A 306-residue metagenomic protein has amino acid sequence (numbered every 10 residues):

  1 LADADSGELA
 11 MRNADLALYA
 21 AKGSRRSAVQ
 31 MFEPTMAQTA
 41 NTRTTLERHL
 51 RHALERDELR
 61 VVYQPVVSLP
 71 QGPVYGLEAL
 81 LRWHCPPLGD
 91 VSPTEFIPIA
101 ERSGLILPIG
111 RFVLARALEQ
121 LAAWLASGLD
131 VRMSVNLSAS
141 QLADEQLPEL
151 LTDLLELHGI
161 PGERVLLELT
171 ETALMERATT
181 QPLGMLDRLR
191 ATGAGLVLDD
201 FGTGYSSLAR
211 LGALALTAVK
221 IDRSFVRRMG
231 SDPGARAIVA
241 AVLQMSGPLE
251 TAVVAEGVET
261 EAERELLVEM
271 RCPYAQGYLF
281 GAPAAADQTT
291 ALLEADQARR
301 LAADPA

Functional and structural regions predicted by a protein language model:
L1-S24, Q30-T45, H49, E95 (+7 more regions): Cyclic nucleotide signaling catalytic output domains
D15, Y19, I97-P98, L107 (+3 more regions): Conserved long alpha-helical elements within nucleotide-processing catalytic cores of c-di-GMP signaling and class III
A20-R26, H84-G89: Short connector loops/turns at beta-strand edges and beta->alpha or beta->beta junctions
A21, Q120-A123, M245: Short alpha-helical functional segments enriched in proximate histidine and acidic residues
S24, R56-D57, R102-S103, S127 (+3 more regions): Structured helix-beta-strand junction loops
S27, R60, D130-R132, G195 (+2 more regions): Residue-level detector of anion-binding/catalytic polar loops
P34-Q38, T42-I160, T172-L174, D187-R188 (+3 more regions): Bacterial c-di-GMP phosphodiesterase EAL domain
L69, H84-P87, S138-E145, L154 (+2 more regions): EAL-family c-di-GMP phosphodiesterase catalytic domain
